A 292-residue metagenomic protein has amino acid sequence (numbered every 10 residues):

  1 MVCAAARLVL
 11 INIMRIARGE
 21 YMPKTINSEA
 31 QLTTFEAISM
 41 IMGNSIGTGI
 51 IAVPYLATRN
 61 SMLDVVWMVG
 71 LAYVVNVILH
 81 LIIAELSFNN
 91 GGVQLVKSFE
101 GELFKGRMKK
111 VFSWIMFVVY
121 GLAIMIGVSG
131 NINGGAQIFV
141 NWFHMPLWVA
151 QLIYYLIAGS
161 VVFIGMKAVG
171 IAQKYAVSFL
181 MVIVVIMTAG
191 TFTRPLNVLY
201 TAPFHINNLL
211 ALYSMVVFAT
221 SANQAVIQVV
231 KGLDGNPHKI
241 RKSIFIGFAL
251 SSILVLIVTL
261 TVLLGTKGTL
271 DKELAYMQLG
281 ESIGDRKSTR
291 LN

Functional and structural regions predicted by a protein language model:
N12-Y55, N60, V77-L81, G232-G235 (+1 more regions): Membrane-interface "cap" regions at the ends of multi-pass membrane proteins
P23-E29, M68, I82-I126, V140-L147 (+1 more regions): Transmembrane-helix boundary/entry motifs in multi-pass membrane transporters
I38, V66-G70, V149-I153: Hydrophobic alpha-helical transmembrane segments
T48, A72-I82, Y155-F163: Central hydrophobic cores of alpha-helical transmembrane segments in multi-pass inner-membrane proteins across all
M68-N76, L210-L212: Alpha-helical transmembrane segments
W148-I153, I157, G165-K167, I171-L256 (+1 more regions): Helix-loop-helix junctions that connect adjacent transmembrane segments in multi-pass membrane transporters
L291-N292: Single conserved hydrophobic/aromatic residue that forms the stacking wall/gate of nucleotide- or nucleobase-binding
